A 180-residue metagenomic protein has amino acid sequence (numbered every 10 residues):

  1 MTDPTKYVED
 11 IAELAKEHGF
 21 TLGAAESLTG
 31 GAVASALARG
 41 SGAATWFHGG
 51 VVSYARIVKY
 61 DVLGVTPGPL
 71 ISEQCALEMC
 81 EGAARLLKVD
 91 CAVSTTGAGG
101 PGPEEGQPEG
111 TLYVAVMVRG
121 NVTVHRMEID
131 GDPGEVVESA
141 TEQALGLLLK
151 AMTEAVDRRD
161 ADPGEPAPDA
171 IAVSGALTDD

Functional and structural regions predicted by a protein language model:
M1-D180: Short alpha-helical segments enriched in small residues
